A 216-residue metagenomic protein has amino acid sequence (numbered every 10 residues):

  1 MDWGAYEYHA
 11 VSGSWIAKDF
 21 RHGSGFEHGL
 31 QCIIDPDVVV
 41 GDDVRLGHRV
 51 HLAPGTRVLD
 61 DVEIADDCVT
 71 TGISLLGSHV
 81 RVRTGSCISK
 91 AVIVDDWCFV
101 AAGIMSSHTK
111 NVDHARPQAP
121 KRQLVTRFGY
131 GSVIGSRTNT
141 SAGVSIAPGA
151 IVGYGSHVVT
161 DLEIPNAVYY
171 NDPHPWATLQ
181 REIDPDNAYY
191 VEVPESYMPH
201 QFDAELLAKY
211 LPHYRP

Functional and structural regions predicted by a protein language model:
M1-R21, D66-D67, L75, R81-P216: Glycine-rich hexapeptide-repeat left-handed beta-helix
S12, G29-Q31: Short secondary-structure capping/turn segments at boundaries of alpha-helices and beta-strands
